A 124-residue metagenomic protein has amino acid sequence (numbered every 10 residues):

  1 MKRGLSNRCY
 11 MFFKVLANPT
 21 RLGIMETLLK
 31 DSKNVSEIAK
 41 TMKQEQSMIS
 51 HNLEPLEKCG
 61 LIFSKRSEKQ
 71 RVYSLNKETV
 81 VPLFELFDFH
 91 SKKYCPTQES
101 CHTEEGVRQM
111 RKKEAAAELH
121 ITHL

Functional and structural regions predicted by a protein language model:
M1-L5, T27-K33, E37-T41, Q46 (+2 more regions): C-terminal regulatory/oligomerization modules of transcriptional regulators
L5-R8, T20: N-terminal positioning helix adjacent to the helix-turn-helix/winged-helix DNA-binding module
K14-A17, E26-K30: Short, locally clustered residues in the helix-turn-helix/winged-helix DNA-binding domain
K14-T20, K77-E78: Short helix-coil-helix linker/hinge
L22-I24: Pre-recognition alpha-helix immediately N-terminal to the DNA-recognition helix within helix-turn-helix or winged-helix
N52: Residues within the DNA-recognition helix of helix-turn-helix
E57-S67, S74: Beta-hairpin "wing" of winged helix-turn-helix
